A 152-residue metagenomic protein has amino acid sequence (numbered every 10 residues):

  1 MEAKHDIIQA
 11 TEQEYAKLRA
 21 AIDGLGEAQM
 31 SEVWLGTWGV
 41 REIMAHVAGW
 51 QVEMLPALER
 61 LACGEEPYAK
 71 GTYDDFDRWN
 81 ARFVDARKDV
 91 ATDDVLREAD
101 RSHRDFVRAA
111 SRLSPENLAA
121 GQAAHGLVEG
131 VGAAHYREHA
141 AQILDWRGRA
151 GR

Functional and structural regions predicted by a protein language model:
M1-E27, G49-R60: Alpha-helical bundle segments that constitute or directly flank the non-heme di-iron/ferroxidase center
E2, E65-Y68, V90-A91: A ubiquitous short alpha-helical element
K4-T11, T92-A99, E129-G132, Y136: Hydrophobic packing residues in well-ordered alpha-helices of helical domains and bundles
H5, W38, E42, R82 (+2 more regions): Positions in alpha-helical segments
Q9-E12, A16, K70-D74, D100: Alpha-helix N-cap/helix-start motif at coil-to-helix transitions, marked by capping-box chemistry
A10, R78-N117: Acidic/histidine-rich alpha-helical segments that form the ligand environment of transition-metal centers
E14-A21, W50, S102-D105, A109 (+2 more regions): Amphipathic, well-ordered alpha-helical segments in soluble domains
Q29-R78, R112-R152: Short, contiguous alpha-helical
